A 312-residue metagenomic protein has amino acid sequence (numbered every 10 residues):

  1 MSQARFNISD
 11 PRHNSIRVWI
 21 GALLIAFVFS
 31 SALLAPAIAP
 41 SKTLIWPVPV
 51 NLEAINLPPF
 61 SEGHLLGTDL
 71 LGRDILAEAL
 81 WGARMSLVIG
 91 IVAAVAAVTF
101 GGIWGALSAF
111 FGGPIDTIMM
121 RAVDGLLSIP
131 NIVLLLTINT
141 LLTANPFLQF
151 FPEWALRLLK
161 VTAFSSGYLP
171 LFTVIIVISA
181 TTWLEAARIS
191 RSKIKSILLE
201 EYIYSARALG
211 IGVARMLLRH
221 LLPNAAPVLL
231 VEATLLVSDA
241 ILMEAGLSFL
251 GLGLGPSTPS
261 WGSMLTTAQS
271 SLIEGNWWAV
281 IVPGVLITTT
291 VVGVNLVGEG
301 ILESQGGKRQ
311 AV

Functional and structural regions predicted by a protein language model:
M1-A26, L296-V312: Transmembrane alpha-helical segments of polytopic membrane transport and secretion proteins
M1-S2, E53-L57, S238: Short linear motifs in intrinsically disordered
A4-N14, L65-T68, L76, L217-L218 (+1 more regions): A short amphipathic helical element positioned immediately N-terminal to and/or at the very start of a transmembrane
R12-H13, P58, L209, I273: Generic structural signal for beta-strand residues in well-ordered domains
N14, A39, T43, V50 (+6 more regions): A generic alpha-helix propensity feature with a strong bias for hydrophobic helices
W19, L23, F27, S31-T68 (+1 more regions): Hydrophobic alpha-helical transmembrane segments of membrane transport/permease proteins and related membrane-embedded
L71-V312: Alpha-helical transmembrane segments of integral membrane proteins, especially multi-pass inner/plasma-membrane
